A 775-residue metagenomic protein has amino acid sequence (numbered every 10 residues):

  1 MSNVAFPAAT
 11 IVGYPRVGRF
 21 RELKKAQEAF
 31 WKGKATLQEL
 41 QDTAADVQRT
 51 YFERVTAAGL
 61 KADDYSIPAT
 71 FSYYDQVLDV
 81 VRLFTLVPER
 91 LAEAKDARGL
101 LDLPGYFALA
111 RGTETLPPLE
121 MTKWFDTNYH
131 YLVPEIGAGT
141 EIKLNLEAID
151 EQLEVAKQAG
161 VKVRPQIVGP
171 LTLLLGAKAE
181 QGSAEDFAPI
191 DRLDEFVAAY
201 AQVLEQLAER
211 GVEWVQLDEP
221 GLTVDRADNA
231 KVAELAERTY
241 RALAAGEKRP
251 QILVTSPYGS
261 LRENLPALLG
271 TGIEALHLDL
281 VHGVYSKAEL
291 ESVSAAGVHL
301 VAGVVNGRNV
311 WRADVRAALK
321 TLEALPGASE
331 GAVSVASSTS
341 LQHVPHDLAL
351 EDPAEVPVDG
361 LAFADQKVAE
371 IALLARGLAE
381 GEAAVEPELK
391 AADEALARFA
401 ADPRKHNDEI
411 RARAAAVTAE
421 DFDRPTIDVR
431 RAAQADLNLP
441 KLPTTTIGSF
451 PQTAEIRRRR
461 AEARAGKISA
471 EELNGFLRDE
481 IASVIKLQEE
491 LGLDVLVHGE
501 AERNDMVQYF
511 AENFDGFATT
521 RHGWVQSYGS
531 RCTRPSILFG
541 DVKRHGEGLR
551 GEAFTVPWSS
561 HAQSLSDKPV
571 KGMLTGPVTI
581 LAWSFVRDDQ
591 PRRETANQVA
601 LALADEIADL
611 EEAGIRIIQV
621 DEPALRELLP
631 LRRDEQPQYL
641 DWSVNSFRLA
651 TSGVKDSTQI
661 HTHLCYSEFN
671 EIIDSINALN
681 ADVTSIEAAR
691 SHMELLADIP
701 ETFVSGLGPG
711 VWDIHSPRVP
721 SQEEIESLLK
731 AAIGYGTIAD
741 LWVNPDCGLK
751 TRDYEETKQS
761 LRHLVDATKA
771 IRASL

Functional and structural regions predicted by a protein language model:
M1-L775: Domain-level signal for soluble alpha/beta catalytic cores
